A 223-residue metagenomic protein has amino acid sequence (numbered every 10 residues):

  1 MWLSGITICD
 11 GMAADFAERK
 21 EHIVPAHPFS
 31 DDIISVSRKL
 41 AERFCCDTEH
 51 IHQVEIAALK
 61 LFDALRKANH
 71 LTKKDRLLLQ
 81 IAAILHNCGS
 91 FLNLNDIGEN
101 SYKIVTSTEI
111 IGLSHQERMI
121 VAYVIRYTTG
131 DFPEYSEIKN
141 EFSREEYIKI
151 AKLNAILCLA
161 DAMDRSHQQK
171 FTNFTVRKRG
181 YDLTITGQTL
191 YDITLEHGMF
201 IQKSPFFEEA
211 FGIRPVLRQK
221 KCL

Functional and structural regions predicted by a protein language model:
M1-H27: Hydrophobic/aromatic-enriched cytosolic interaction surfaces used to assemble or bind macromolecules
K20-R43: Long, charged amphipathic helices and adjacent flexible linkers at domain junctions
A26-I34, R76, V176-G180: Flexible hinge/switch segments at interdomain interfaces of large molecular machines
R38-A41, H50, I56-V176: Divalent metal-dependent catalytic cores for phosphoryl transfer on phosphate-bearing substrates
A83, G187-T189, Q219: Flexible glycine-/small-residue-rich
T184-F200: A short interface-forming secondary-structure element
L195-R214: Short, non-transmembrane amphipathic alpha-helical segments
F211-L223: A short amphipathic beta-strand at an alpha->beta junction
